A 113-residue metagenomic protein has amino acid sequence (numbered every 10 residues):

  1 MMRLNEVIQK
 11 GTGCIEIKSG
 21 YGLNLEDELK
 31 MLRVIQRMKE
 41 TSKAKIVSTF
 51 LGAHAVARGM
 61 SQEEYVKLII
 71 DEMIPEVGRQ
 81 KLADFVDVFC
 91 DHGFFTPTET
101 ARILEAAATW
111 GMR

Functional and structural regions predicted by a protein language model:
M1, N5-E6, G13-R113: Metal-coordinating catalytic core of metallo-dependent amide/deamination hydrolases
